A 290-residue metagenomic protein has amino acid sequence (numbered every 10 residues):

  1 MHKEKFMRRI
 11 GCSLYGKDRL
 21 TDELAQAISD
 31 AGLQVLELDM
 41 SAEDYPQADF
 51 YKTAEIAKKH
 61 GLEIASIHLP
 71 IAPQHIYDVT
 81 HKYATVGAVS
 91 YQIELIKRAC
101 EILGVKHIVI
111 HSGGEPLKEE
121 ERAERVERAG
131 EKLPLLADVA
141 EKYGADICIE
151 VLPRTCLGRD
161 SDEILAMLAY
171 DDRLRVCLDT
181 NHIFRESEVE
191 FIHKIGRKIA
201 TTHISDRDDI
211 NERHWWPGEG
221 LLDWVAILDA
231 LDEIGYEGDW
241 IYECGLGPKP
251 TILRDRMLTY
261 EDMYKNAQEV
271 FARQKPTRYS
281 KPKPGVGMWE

Functional and structural regions predicted by a protein language model:
H2, L20-E23, D78-R175, R185 (+3 more regions): Active-site acidic/histidine proton-transfer and metal-coordination neighborhood in alpha/beta enzyme cores
H2-R9, D18-S29, R98, P134 (+2 more regions): Histidine-acidic metal/acid-base catalytic patches
R8-L14, L36-L38, I64-L69, I108-I110 (+4 more regions): Hydrophobic faces of well-ordered beta-strands that scaffold small-molecule active sites in alpha/beta enzyme cores
G16-D18, M40-A42, L69-P73, S112-P116 (+4 more regions): Active-site-proximal loop/turn and secondary-structure-junction residues that shape catalytic pockets, frequently
L20-E43, L103-G104: Catalytic domains of carbohydrate-active enzymes, especially glycoside hydrolases
E37-K58, S112-E121: Glycine-rich, proline-tolerant flexible connector loops at the mouths of alpha/beta enzymes
A54-I71, A129-A140, M167-D171, W224-I227: Alpha-helix-loop-beta-strand connector modules within alpha/beta enzyme cores
K59-G61, L103, K142-Y143, D171 (+2 more regions): Helix C-cap/helix->beta junction micro-motif
